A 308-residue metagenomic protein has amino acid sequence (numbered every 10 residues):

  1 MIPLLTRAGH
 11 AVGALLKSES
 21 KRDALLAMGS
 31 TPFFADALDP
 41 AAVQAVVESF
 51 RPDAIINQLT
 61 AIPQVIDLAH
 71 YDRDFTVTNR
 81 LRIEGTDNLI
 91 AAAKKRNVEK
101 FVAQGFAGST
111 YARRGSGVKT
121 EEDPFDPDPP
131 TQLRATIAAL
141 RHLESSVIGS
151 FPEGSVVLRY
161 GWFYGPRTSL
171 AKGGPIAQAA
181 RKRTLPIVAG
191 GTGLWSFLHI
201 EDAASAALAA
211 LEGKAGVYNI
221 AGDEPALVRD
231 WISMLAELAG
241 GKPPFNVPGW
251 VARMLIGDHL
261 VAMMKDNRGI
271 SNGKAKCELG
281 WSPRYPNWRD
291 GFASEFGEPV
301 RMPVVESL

Functional and structural regions predicted by a protein language model:
M1-H10: N-terminal Rossmann NAD(P)H-binding glycine-rich loop of SDR-like oxidoreductase domains
P3, A204-H259, P299-L308: Mid/C-terminal beta-alpha module of Rossmann-like enzyme folds, strongest in SDR-family dehydrogenases/epimerases
K17-L26, S30-E84, N88: NAD(P)H-binding glycine-rich loop region in Rossmannoid oxidoreductase-like domains and their noncatalytic homologs
T31, A35, P40, V261-L308: C-terminal amphipathic/interface module of NAD(P)-dependent oxidoreductases and related NAD-binding regulators
I66-L133: Conserved Rossmann-fold NAD(P)-dependent oxidoreductase catalytic core, especially the SDR/UDP-sugar
K100, Q104-F106, H142-P166: Conserved beta-loop-beta element that borders a ligand/cofactor-binding pocket
R114-G115, E153, Y164-P175, E201 (+2 more regions): Glycine/proline-rich active-site loop of Rossmann-fold NAD(P)-dependent oxidoreductases
D126-Q132, P175-L198: A conserved pocket-lining segment of Rossmann-fold NAD(P)-dependent short-chain dehydrogenase/reductase
